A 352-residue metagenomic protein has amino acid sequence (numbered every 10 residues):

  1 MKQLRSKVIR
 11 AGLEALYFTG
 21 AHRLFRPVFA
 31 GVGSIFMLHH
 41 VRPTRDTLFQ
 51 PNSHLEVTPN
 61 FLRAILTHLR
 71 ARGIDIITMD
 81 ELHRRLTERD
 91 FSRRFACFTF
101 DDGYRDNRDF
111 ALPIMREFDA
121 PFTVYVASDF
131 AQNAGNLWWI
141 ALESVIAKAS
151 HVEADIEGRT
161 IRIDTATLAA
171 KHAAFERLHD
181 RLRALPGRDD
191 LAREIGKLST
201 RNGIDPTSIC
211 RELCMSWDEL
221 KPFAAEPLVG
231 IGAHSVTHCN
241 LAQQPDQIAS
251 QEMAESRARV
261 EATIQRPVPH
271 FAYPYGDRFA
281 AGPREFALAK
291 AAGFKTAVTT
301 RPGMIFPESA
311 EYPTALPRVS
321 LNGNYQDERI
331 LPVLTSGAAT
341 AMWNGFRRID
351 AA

Functional and structural regions predicted by a protein language model:
M1-T99, D106, L137, A141-G158 (+3 more regions): C-terminal active-site subregion of NodB/CE4 polysaccharide deacetylases
R26-G33, M37, G135-E226: Extended, charge-rich helix/loop segments that form flexible, surface "patches" used to engage negatively charged
A64, D106, F110, M215-D218: Short, well-structured alpha-helical interface segments that form or flank functional binding sites
R70, I114-F118, M215-A233, A262 (+1 more regions): Acidic (Asp/Glu)-rich catalytic clusters
D80, V124-S128: Glycine-rich, histidine-containing beta strand-loop boundary motifs that form or position
F91-S92, Y104, D109, P113-Y125 (+4 more regions): CE4/NodB-like, metal-dependent polysaccharide N-deacetylase domain that modifies extracellular/periplasmic N-acetylated
F110-I114, E219, R284-L288: A short acidic, amphipathic alpha-helical/loop segment
S128-A131, P302-G303: Short beta-alpha junction loops
